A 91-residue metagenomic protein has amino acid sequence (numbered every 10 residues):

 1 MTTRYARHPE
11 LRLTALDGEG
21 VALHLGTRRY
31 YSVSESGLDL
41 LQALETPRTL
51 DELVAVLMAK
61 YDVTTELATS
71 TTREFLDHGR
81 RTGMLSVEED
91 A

Functional and structural regions predicted by a protein language model:
M1-L38, Q42, E88-D90: Acidic, low-complexity/disordered tracts enriched in E/D and polar residues
R29-A91: Long, charge-rich, low-complexity alpha-helical segments
